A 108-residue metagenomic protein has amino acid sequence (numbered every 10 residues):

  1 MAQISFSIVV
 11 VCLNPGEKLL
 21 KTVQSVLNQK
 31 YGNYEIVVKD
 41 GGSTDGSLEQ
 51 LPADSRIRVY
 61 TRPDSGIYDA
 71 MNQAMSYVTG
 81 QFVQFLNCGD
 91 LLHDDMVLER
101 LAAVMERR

Functional and structural regions predicted by a protein language model:
M1-N28: N-proximal low-complexity "stem/linker" segments adjacent to membrane-targeting elements
E17-L20, D45-A53: Acidic helix N-cap motif at the loop->helix transition within catalytic regions of sugar-transfer enzymes
L19, I67, L86, L92-V97: Hydrophobic/aromatic residue at the end of a short beta strand that borders the catalytic acidic motif
N33-G42, Y60-P63: Short beta-strand/loop segment that forms part of the nucleotide-sugar
D40-E49, N87: A conserved acidic beta->alpha catalytic loop
T61-V78: Glycine-rich, basic loop-to-helix element that forms the pyrophosphate-binding segment of sugar-nucleotide handling
V83: Short aromatic/hydrophobic "clamp" motif used to bind/position activated sugar donors
L91, D95-R108: Conserved donor NDP-sugar-binding/catalytic core segment of glycosyltransferases
